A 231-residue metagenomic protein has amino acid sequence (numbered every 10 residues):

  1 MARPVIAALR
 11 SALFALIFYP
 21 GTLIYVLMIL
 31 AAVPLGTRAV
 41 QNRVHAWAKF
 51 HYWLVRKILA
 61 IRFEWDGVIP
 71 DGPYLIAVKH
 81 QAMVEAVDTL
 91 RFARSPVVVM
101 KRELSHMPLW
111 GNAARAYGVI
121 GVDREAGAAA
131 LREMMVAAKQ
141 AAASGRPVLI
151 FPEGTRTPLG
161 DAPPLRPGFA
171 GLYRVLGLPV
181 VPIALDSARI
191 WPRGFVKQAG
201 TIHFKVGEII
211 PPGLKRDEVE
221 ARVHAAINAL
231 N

Functional and structural regions predicted by a protein language model:
M1-L75, E208: Membrane-proximal helical "anchor" segments flanking the first transmembrane region of inner-membrane enzymes
V5-A8, L131-N231: Non-catalytic C-terminal accessory region of glycerolipid acyltransferases and related lyso-lipid remodeling enzymes
V26-A46, R56-I58, D71-G127: Catalytic core of membrane glycerolipid acyltransferases/transacylases, capturing the structured, soluble-facing
A48-K49, M107, M134, R166: Generic non-transmembrane alpha-helix signal with a bias for helix starts/N-cap capping motifs
Y52, T89, W110-G111, A138-K139 (+1 more regions): Short amphipathic alpha-helical segments and helix-helix/interface helices
I61-R62, S95-P96, I120, G145 (+1 more regions): Secondary-structure boundary/capping positions in well-ordered alpha/beta enzyme cores
D66-V68, K101, V122-E125, G207-I209 (+1 more regions): Conserved beta-strand termini and adjacent loop/short-helix elements that scaffold enzyme active sites in alpha/beta
